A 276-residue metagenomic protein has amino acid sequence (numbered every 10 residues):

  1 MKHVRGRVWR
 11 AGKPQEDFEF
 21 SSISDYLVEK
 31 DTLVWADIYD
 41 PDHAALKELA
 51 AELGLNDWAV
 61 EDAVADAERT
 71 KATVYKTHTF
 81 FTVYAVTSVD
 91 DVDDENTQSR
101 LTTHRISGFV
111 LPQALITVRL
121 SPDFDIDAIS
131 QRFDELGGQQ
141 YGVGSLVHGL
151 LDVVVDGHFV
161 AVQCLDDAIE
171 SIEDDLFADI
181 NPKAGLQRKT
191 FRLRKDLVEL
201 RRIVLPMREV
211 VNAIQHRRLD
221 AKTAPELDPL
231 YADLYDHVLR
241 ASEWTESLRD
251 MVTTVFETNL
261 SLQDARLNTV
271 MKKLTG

Functional and structural regions predicted by a protein language model:
M1-S242, S247, G276: Peripheral, non-transmembrane regulatory/ligand-interaction domains of membrane transport proteins
A241, V255-T258: Hydrophobic alpha-helical segments
E246-T254: Two-component histidine phosphotransfer core
T258, L262-A265: Transmembrane helical bundle of ABC transporter permease
R266-G276: Bilayer-spanning, highly hydrophobic alpha-helical transmembrane segments
